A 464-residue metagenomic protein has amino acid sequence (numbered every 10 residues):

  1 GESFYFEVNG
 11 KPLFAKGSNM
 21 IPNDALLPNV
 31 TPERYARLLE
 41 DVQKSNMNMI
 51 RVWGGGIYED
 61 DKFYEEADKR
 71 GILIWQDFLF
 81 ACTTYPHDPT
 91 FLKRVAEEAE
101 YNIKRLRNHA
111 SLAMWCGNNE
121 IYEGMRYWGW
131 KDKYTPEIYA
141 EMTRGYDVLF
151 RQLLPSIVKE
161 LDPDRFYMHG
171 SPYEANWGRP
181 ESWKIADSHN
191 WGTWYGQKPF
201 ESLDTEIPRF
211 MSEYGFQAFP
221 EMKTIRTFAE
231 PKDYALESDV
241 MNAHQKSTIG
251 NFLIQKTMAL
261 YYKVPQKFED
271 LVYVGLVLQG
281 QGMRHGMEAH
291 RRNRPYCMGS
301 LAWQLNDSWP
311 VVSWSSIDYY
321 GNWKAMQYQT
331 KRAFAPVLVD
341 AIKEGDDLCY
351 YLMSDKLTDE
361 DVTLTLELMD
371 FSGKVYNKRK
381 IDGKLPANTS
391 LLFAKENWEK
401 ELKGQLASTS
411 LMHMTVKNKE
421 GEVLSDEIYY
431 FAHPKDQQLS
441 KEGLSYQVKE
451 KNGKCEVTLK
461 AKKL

Functional and structural regions predicted by a protein language model:
G1-T83, L92-M114, N242, S247-G280: Active-site-adjacent substrate/metal-binding segments within catalytic domains of carbohydrate-active enzymes
E2, K331-T363, K435-K462: Surface beta-strand/loop "capping" patches
P12, L352-S354, L368, V416 (+1 more regions): Hydrophobic beta-strand positions in extracellular immunoglobulin-like domains
I21-A25, I57-D60, A81-T84, I121-M125 (+7 more regions): Flexible loop/turn segments at secondary-structure boundaries
K69, Y85-G178, Y320: Active-site neighborhood of glycoside hydrolase catalytic domains
W115, Y122, L149, S156-K159 (+1 more regions): Substrate-binding clefts and catalytic carboxylate motifs of secreted carbohydrate-active enzymes
E367-L406: Intrinsically disordered, low-complexity Pro/Gly/Ser/Thr-rich segments with frequent PxxP/GP/PP motifs and embedded
E396-S440: Terminal connector regions
